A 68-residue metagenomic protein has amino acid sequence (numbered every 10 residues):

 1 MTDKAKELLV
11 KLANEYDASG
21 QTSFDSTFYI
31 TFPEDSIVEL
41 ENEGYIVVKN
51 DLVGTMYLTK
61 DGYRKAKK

Functional and structural regions predicted by a protein language model:
M1-D35: Short amphipathic alpha-helical interface segments
T2-K4, V47, Y63: Generic N-terminal leader/processing signal
N14-D17, Y45, Y63: Intrinsic disorder/low-complexity segments in short proteins, especially the signal peptide and propeptide regions
E41-D51: A short, conserved structural fragment
V53-T59: Minor-groove-contacting beta-hairpin "wing" of winged helix-turn-helix DNA-binding domains
K60-K68: Short, amphipathic alpha-helical interaction segments positioned at domain boundaries
